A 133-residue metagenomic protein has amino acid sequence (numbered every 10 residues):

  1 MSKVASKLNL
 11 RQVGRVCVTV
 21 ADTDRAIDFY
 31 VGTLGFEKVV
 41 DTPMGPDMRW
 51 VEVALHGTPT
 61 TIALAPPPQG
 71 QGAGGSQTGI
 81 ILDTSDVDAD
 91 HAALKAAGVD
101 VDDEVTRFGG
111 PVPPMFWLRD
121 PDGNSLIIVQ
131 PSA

Functional and structural regions predicted by a protein language model:
M1-N9, R15-V18, D41-T42, R49 (+2 more regions): Vicinal oxygen chelate
V4, V39, P67-G70: Short, P/G- and charge-enriched loop/turn segments at secondary-structure junctions
L8-L10, C17-T60: Core segments of cupin and vicinal oxygen chelate
D22-T23, T84-D88: Helix N-cap motif at beta-to-alpha junctions
F29, D88-A93: Short amphipathic alpha-helices within nucleic acid-binding modules
L55, L64-P66, Q130: Residue-level recognition of conserved beta-strand positions in structured domain cores
H56-T61, Q69-Q71, V87-A89: Short, charged/polar surface micro-motifs in flexible loops or helix N-caps
P66, A73-G74, I80-T84: Helix-adjacent hinge/juxtasegments
